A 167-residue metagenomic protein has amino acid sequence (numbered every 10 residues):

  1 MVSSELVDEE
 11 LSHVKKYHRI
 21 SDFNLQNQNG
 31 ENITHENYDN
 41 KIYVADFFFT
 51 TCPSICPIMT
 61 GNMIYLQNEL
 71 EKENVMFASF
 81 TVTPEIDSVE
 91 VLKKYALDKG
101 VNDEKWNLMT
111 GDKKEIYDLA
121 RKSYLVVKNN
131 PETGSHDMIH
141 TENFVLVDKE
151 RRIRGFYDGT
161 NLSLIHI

Functional and structural regions predicted by a protein language model:
M1-D22: N-terminal targeting signals for export/organelle localization
I20-S21, Y43, T141-N143: Short loop/turn microsegments at loop-to-beta-strand junctions
H35-P57, M63: Short active-site neighborhood of thiol/selenol oxidoreductases, capturing the structured segment around
N40-K41, G159-S163: A short acidic/small-residue loop/turn micro-motif
T60-L119: Structural microenvironment flanking redox-active thiols in thiol-disulfide oxidoreductases
K105-N161: Thiol/selenol-based redox catalytic cores and closely related redox-interacting motifs
I165-I167: Conserved small/polar residues in nucleotide/adenosyl-binding loops
